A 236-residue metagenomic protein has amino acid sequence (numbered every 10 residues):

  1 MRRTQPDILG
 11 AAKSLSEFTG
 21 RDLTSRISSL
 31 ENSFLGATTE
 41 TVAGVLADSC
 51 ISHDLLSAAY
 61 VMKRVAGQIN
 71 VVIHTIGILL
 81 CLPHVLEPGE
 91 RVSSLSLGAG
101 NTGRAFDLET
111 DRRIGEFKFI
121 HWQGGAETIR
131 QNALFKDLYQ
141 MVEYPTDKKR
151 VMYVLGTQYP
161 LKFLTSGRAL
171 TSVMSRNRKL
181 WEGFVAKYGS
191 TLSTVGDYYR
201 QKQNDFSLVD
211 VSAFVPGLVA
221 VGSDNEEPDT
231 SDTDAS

Functional and structural regions predicted by a protein language model:
M1-L46, S231-S236: Nuclease-adjacent, charged terminal/linker segments that flank catalytic cores
R3-S16, V61-L79, L108, R200-N204: Short, charge-rich amphipathic segments
L35-T39, K148, G217: Sequence-structural signature of mature extracellular/luminal beta-sheet repeat domains, prominently beta-propellers
G36-A43, I51-S96: Acidic-basic catalytic patches of nuclease active cores, encompassing PD-(D/E)XK and other metal-cofactor nuclease
R91-D111: Active-site metal-binding core of divalent-cation-utilizing nuclease and nuclease-like domains
L108-H121: Conserved catalytic cores of phosphodiester-cleaving nucleases, focusing on short active-site segments
I120-S175: Catalytic cores of nucleic-acid endonucleases
Q158-S236: Domain-level recognition of nuclease-like catalytic cores that cleave nucleotide substrates
